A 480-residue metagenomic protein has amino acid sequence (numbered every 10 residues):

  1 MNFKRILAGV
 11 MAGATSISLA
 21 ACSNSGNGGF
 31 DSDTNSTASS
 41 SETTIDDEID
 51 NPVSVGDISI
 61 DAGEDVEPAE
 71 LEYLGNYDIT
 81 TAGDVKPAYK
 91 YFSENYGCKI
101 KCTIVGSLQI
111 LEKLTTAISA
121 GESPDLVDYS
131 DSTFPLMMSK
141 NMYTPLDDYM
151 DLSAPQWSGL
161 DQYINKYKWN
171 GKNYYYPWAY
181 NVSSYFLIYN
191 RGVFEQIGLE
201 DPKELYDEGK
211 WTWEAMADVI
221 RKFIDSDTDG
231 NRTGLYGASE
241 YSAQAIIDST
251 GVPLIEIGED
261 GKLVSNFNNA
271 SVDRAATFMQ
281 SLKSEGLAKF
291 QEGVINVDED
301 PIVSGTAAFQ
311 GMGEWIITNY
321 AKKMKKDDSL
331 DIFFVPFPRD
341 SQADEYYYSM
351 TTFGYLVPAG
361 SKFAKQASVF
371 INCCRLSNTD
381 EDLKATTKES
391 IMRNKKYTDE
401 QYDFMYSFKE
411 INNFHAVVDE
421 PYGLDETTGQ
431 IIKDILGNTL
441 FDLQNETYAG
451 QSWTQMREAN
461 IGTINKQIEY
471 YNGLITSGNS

Functional and structural regions predicted by a protein language model:
F3, L7-G9, L19-L136, K140 (+6 more regions): Conserved N-terminal structural module of periplasmic/extracytoplasmic solute-binding proteins
I45-E67, D131-S184, E214, V335: Hinge/lid segment of periplasmic solute-binding proteins
I104-K113, S132, G209-A215, Q291-V303: Short helix-initiation/N-cap motifs at beta->coil->alpha
T116-A117, D125, Y129, S153-F194 (+4 more regions): A structural signal for short loop-to-beta-strand junctions that line the ligand-binding cleft of periplasmic/secreted
D147-G159, L205-E208, T228, L254-R274 (+2 more regions): Short, solvent-exposed loop/beta-turn-alpha elements that line the ligand-binding surface or hinge of extracytoplasmic
W169-Y180, Y185, E195, T212-V264: Extracytoplasmic/periplasmic solute-binding protein
I220, D260-G293: Glycine-centered hinge/linker elements that transmit conformational signals in sensory and ligand-binding systems
M324-M392: Extracytoplasmic/periplasmic substrate-recognition and gating elements
